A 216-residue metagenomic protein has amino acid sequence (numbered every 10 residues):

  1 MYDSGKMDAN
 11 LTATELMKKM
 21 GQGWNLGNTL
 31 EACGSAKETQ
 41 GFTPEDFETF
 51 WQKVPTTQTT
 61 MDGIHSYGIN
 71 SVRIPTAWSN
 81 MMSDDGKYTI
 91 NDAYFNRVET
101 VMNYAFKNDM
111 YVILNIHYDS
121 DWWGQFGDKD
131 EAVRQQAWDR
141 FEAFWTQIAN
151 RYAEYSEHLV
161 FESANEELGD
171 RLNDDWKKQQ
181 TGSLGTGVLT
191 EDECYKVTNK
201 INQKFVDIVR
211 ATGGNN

Functional and structural regions predicted by a protein language model:
M1-S71: N-terminal carbohydrate-binding accessory modules
K18-Q22, G68-N70, N108-V112, A153-L159 (+1 more regions): Short, well-ordered coil/turn segments that N-cap beta-strands
W24-T29, P75-A77, N115-D119, E162-E167: Active-site-proximal beta-strand/loop segments in catalytic clefts of secreted hydrolases
G27, V54, M81, Q125-F126 (+3 more regions): Enriched - but not universal
A36-E45, W78-N96, S120-A137, L172-G187: Surface-exposed, active-site-proximal loop segments in enzymatic domains
E48-K53, I64, I90, V133 (+1 more regions): Pocket-edge positions in alpha/beta enzyme catalytic cores
T56-D121, R140, T198-G213: Aromatic-lined substrate-binding rim segments of carbohydrate-active enzymes
Q135-N216: Active-site region of glycoside hydrolase catalytic domains
